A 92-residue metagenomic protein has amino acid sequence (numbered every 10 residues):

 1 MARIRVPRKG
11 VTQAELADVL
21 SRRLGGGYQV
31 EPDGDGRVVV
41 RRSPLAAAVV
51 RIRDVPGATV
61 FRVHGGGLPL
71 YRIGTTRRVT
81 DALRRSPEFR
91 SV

Functional and structural regions predicted by a protein language model:
M1-G27: Terminal, regulation- and interaction-focused segments at domain boundaries
M1-R3, D35-R37, G57-T59, H64 (+1 more regions): A general secondary-structure boundary signal
A2-P7, V39-R41, V49-I52: Short beta-strand element of the conserved SAM-dependent methyltransferase core
R5-V11, R42, V63-G65: Short beta-strand-to-loop capping motifs
L20-Y28, L83-R90: Hydrophobic, Leu/Ile/Phe/Ala-enriched alpha-helical segments that form helix-helix packing faces
G27-V49: Amphipathic, interaction-prone secondary-structure segments
P44-R77: Beta-strand/loop substructures that line and gate deep hydrophobic ligand-binding cavities in soluble
L68-V92: A conserved amphipathic terminal alpha-helix motif
